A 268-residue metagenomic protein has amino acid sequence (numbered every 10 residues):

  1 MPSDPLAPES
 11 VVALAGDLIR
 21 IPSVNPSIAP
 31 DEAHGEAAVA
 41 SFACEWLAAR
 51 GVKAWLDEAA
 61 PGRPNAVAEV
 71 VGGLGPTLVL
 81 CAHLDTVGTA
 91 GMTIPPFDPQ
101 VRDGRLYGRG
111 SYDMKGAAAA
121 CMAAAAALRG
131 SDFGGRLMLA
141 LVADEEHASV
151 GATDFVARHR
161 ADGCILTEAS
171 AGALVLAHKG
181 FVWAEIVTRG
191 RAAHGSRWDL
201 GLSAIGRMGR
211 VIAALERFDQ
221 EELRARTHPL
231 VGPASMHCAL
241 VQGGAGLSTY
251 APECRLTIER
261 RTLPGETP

Functional and structural regions predicted by a protein language model:
M1-P2, L6, W55-A60, G88 (+2 more regions): Metal-dependent amide/peptide-bond hydrolase catalytic core, centered on the "pita-bread" metallohydrolase fold
P2-R109, G130-F133: Acidic/His- and Gly-rich active-site-bordering loop/insert found across diverse amide/peptide-bond hydrolases
G16, C44, A119-A126, T153-V156 (+1 more regions): Predominant activation on well-ordered alpha-helical scaffold segments within soluble catalytic domains
T77-V79, L106, D162-L166, E185: Short glycine-aspartate micro-motif
R102-G104, A124-L139, L215-A225: Phosphate-handling active-site elements
R105-A120, H194: Glycine/serine-rich anion-binding loops at beta->alpha junctions that coordinate negatively charged ligand groups
M114-W183: Acidic/histidine-rich catalytic neighborhood of metal-dependent amide-processing enzymes
